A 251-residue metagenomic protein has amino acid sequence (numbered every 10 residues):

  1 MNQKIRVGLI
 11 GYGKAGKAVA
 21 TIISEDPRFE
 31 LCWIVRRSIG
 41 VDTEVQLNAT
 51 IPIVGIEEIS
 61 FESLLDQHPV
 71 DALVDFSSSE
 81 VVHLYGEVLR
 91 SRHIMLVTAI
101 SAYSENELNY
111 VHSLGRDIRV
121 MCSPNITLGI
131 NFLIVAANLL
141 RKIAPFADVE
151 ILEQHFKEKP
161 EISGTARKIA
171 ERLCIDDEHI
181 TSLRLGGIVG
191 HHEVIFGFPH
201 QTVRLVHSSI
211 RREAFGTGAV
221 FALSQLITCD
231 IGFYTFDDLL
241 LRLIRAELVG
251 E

Functional and structural regions predicted by a protein language model:
R6, I10, K14-L64, A144-E251: C-terminal substrate-binding/catalytic lobe of Rossmann-fold NAD(P)-dependent oxidoreductases
I10, F76-S77, A99, S123: Structural motif
L31, I53, L96-V97, V120-C122: Hydrophobic beta-strand scaffold residues
S63, H68-V88, A102-N106: Beta-loop-alpha module in the N-terminal Rossmann-like domain of NAD(P)-dependent dehydrogenases, especially those
E80, Y85, I100-V120, N131 (+1 more regions): Rossmann-fold NAD(P)-binding glycine/threonine-rich loop
M95, Y110-T127, A144-A147: Rossmann-fold dehydrogenase core element
S101-Y103, N125-T127, Q154-F156: Short, ordered loop/turn segments at secondary-structure junctions
N125-V135: Short alpha-helices
